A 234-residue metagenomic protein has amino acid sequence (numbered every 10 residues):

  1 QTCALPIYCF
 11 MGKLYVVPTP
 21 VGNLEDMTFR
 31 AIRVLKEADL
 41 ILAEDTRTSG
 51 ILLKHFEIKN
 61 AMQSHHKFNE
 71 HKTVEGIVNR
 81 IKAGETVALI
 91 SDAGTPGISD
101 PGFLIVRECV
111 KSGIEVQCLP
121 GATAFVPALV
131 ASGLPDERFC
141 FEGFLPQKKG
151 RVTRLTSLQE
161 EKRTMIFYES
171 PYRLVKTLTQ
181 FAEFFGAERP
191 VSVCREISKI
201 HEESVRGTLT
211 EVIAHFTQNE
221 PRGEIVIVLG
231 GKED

Functional and structural regions predicted by a protein language model:
Q1-L5: Short, small-residue-biased leader/transition segments that mark boundaries at the very start of proteins
C9-K67: Glycine-rich, flexible N-terminal cofactor/catalytic loop recognition
V21-L24, D92-P96, P171-R173, K232-E233: Short glycine-rich anion-binding loops that position phosphate/pyrophosphate groups of nucleotides and phosphorylated
H65-E70, L145-P146: Conserved helicase motor
V74-T123: Glycine/small-residue-rich loop that forms an oxyanion/phosphate-binding "nest" at active or ligand-binding sites
L104-E161: Class I SAM-dependent methyltransferase SAM-binding "motif I" and its flanking Rossmann-like core
T164, Y168-D234: A contiguous loop/helix-start segment that scaffolds small-molecule binding in enzyme catalytic cores
